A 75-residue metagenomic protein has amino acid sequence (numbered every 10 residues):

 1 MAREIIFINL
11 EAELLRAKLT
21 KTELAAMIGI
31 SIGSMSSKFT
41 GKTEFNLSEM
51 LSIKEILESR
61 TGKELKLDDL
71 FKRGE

Functional and structural regions predicted by a protein language model:
M1-A2, A17-K18, S37, T43 (+1 more regions): Short, charged recognition helix plus adjacent turn of helix-turn-helix-like nucleic-acid-binding domains
I8-M27: Short basic helix-loop element that most often maps to the first helix and adjoining turn of HTH DNA-binding modules
E11, T22, G33, L51 (+1 more regions): Residues within the helices of the helix-turn-helix
I28-I30, E58: A short, basic/aromatic helix-end/turn motif that makes direct DNA contacts
K42-S48: Short, solvent-exposed alpha-helical "recognition" segments
S48-L65: DNA major-groove recognition helix of helix-turn-helix/homeodomain DNA-binding modules
